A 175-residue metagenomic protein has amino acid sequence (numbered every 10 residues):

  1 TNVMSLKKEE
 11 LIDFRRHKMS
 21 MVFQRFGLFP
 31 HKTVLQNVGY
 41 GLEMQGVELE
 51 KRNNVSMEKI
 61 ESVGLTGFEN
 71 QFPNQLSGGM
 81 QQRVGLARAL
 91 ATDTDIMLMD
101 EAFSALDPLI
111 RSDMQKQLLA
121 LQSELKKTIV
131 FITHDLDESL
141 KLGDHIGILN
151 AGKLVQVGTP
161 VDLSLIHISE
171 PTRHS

Functional and structural regions predicted by a protein language model:
N2, G39, E43, E50-F68 (+1 more regions): Conserved ABC ATPase "signature" region
V3-S20, M44, L49, N53 (+1 more regions): ABC ATPase NBD coupling module
F72-L76, M80: Conserved ABC ATPase signature
A91-D95: A short, proline-enriched helix->beta-strand linker immediately N-terminal to the Walker B motif in ABC-type P-loop
V157-G158: ABC ATPase "signature
I166-S175: Single conserved hydrophobic/aromatic residue that forms the stacking wall/gate of nucleotide- or nucleobase-binding
